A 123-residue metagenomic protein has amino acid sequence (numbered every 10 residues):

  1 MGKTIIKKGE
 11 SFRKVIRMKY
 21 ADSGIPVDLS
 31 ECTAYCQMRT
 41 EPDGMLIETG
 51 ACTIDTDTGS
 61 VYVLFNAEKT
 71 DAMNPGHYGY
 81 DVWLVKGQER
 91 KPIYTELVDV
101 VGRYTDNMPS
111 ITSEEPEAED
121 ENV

Functional and structural regions predicted by a protein language model:
M1-V123: Contiguous segments within soluble domain cores/interaction surfaces
